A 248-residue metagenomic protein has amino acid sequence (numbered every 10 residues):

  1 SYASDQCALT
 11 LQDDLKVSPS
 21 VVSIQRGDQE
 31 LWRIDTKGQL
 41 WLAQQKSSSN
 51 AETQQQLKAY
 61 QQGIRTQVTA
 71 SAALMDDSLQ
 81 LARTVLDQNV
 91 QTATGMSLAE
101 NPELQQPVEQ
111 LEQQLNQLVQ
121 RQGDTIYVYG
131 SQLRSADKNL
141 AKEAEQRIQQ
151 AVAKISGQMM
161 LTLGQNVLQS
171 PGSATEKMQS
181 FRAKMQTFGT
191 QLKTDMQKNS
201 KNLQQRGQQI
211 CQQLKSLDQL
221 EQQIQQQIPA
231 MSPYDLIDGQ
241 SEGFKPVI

Functional and structural regions predicted by a protein language model:
Y2-Q110: N-terminal Sec/ER secretory leader and immediately downstream segment of secreted/extracellular precursors
I24, I34, I64, M96 (+9 more regions): Weak global preference for isoleucine
S49-A51, L57-A59, I64-T66, L74 (+9 more regions): General N-terminal targeting signals
T69-A72, D76, R83, T94 (+7 more regions): Residue-level signal for secondary-structure boundary elements
P102-Q204: Extended amphipathic alpha-helical interaction segments
M178-I248: A cross-kingdom marker for long, charged
